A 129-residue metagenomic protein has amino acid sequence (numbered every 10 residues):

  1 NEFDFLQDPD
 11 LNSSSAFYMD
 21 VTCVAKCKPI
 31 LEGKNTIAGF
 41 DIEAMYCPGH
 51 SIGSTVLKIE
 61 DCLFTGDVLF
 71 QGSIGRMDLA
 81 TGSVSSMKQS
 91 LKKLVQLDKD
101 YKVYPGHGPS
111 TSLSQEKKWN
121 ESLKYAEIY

Functional and structural regions predicted by a protein language model:
N1, G49-S51, D61-C62, V68-L69 (+3 more regions): Active-site metal-binding loops of divalent metal-dependent hydrolases
N1-I37, K118-Y125: Active-site HxH/HxHxD metal-binding segment of metal-dependent hydrolases
D4-D8, G72-D78, S112-S114: A short acidic, helix-capping loop that chelates divalent metal ions and anchors anionic groups
K26-C27, F40, S54-F64, V68-A80: N-terminal/domain-start segments enriched in small and hydrophobic, helix-friendly residues, covering either
K28-I30, M45, F64, Y104: Hydrophobic/aromatic beta-strand patches that form the interior of the parallel beta-sheet core in alpha/beta enzyme
K34-K58: Core dinuclear metal-dependent hydrolase active-site scaffold
C62, S86-Y129: Divalent-metal (often Zn2+) His-rich catalytic cores of metallo-beta-lactamase-fold enzymes
